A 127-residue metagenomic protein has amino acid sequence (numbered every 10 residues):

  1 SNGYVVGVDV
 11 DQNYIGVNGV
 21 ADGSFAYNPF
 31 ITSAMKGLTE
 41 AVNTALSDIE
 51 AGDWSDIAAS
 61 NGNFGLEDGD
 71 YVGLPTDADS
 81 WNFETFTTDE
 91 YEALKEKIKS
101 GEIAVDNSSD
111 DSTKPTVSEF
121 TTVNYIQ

Functional and structural regions predicted by a protein language model:
S1-Q127: A residue-level marker of the well-folded mature domains of exported/periplasmic proteins
